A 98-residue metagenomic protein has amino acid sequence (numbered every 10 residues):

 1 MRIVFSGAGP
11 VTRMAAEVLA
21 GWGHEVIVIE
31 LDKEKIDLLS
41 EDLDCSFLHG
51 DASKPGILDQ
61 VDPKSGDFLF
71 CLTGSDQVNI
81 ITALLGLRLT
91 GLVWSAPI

Functional and structural regions predicted by a protein language model:
M1-I98: Cytosolic regulatory regions of ion transport systems
